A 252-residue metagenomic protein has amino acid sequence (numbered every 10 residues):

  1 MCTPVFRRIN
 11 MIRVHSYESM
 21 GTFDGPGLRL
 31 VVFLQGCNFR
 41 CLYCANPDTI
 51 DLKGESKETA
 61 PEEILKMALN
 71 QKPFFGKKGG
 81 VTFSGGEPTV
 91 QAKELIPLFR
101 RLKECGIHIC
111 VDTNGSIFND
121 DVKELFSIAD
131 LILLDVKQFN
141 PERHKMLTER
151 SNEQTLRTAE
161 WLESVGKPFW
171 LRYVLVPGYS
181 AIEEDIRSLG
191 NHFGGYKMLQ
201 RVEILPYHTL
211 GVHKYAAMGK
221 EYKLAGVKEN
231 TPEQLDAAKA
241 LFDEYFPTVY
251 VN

Functional and structural regions predicted by a protein language model:
C2-P26, P177-N252: Auxiliary Fe-S-binding modules of radical SAM enzymes
R7, P47-V81: Conserved alpha-helical substructure of the radical SAM core
S16-E18, T22-T59: Canonical Radical SAM [4Fe-4S] cluster-binding loop centered on the CxxxCxxC motif and its immediate flanking residues
D48-G54, K145-S151, G219-V227: Short glycine-enriched, charge-decorated loop/helix-capping segments at active-site entrances that position
L69-P73, K77-G80, G85, T89-L210 (+1 more regions): Conserved AdoMet/S-adenosylmethionine-binding subsite of the radical SAM
